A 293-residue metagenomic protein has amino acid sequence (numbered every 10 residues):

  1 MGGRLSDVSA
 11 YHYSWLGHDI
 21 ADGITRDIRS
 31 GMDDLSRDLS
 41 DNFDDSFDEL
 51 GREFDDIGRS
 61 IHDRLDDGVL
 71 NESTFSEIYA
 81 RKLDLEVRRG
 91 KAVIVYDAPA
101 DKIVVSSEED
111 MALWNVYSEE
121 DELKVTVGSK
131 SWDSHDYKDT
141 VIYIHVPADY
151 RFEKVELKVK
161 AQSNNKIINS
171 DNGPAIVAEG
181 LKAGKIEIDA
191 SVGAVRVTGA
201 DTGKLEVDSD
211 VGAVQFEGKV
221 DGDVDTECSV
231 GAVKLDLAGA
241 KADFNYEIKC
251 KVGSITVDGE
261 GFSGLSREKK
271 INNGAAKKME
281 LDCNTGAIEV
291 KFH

Functional and structural regions predicted by a protein language model:
G2-T126, Y137, V141-I167, A175-A178 (+2 more regions): Short linear S-[DN]-x-LW-Φ motif typified by the pepsin-like aspartic protease active-site region
S73, D121-S129, G264-N272: Generic recognition of long tandem-repeat/solenoid scaffolds
L83-L85, N169, I188, I248: Active-site alpha-helical segments that house and flank conserved acidic catalytic motifs for diphosphate chemistry
R89, A98, E109, E120 (+12 more regions): A mature extracytoplasmic/lumenal domain signature
K91-A92, N164-N165, G173-I176, G193-V195 (+3 more regions): Acidic Asp/Glu-based divalent-cation binding sites
D133-H135: Acidic/histidine-rich helix-loop elements that form or flank divalent-metal/phosphate-binding sites at the catalytic
E156-D201, E206: Right-handed parallel beta-helix
L181, V197-H293: Short, surface-exposed interaction patches in beta-rich subdomains that mediate adhesion/assembly near membranes
